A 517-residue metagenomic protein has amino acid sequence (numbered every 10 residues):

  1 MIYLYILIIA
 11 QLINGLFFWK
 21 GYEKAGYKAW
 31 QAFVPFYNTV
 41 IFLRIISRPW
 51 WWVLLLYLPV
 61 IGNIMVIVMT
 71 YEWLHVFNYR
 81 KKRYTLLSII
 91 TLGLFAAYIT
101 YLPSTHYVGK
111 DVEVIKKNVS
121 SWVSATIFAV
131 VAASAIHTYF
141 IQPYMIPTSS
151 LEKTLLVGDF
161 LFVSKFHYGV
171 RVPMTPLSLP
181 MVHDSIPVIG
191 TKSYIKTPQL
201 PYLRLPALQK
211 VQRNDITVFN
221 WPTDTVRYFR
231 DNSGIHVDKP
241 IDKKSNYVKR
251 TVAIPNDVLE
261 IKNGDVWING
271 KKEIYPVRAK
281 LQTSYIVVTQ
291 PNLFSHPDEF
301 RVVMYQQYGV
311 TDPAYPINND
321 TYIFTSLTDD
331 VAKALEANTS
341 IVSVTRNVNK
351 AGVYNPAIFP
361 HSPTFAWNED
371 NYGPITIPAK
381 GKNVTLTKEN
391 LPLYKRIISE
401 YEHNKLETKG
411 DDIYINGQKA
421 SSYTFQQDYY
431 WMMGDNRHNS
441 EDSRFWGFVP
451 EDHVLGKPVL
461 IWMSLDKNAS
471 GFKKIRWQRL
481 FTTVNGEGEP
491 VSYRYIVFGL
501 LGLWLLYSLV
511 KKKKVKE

Functional and structural regions predicted by a protein language model:
M1-I6: Feature marks short, highly hydrophobic, charge-poor N-terminal signal-anchor/signal peptide-like helices that anchor
L7, Q11, G15, F36 (+5 more regions): Hydrophobic alpha-helical membrane-embedded or membrane-associated segments
I8-V108, F140: Membrane-cytosol interface at the C-terminal ends of transmembrane alpha helices in small multi-pass membrane proteins
D111-E517: Extended hydrophobic leader/signal-anchor segments used for secretion and membrane insertion
